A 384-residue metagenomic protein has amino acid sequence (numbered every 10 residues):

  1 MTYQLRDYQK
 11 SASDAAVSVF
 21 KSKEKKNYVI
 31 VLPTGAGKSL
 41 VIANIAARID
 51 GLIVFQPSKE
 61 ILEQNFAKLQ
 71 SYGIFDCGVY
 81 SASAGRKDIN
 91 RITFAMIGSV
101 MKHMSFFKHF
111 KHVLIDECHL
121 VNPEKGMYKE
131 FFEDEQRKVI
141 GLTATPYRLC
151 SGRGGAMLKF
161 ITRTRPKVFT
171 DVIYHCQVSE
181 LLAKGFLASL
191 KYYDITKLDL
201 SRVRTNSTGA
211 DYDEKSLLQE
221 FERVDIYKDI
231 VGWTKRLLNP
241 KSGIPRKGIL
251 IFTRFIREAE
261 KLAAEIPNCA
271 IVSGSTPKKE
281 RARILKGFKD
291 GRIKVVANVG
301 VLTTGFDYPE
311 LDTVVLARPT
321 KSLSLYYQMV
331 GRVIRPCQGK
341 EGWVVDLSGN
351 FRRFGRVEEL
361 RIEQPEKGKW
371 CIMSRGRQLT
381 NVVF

Functional and structural regions predicted by a protein language model:
M1-V31: Conserved pre-motif I regulatory segment
S22-I45, G248, F252, V272 (+1 more regions): Walker A/P-loop
T34, S39-S71, R254-I256: Conserved Walker A/P-loop ATP-binding site and its immediately adjacent core in helicase/helicase-like ATPase domains
E63, C77-I89, L250-F252, E258-L262 (+1 more regions): Conserved helicase ATPase core of P-loop NTP-dependent helicases/translocases
S71-S105: Inter-Walker segment of RecA-like/P-loop motor cores
G98-M104, G274-K367: Conserved RecA-like P-loop NTPase helicase motor core
L120-Y192: Post-DEXD/H (motif II) to motif III coupling segment of the RecA-like Helicase ATP-binding lobe
T170-L250: Conserved interdomain linker/interface between the two RecA-like ATPase lobes of SF2 helicase motors
